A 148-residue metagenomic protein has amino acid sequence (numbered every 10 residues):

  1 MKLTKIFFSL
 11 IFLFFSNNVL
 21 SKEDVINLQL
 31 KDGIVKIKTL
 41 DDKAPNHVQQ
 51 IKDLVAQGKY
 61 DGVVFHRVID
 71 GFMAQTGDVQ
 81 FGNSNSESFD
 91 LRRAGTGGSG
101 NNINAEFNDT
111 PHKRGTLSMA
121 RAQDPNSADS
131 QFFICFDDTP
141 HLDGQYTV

Functional and structural regions predicted by a protein language model:
K2-S9: Sec-dependent signal peptide recognition, specifically the positively charged N-region followed immediately by
V19-V148: Cyclophilin-like peptidyl-prolyl cis-trans isomerases
